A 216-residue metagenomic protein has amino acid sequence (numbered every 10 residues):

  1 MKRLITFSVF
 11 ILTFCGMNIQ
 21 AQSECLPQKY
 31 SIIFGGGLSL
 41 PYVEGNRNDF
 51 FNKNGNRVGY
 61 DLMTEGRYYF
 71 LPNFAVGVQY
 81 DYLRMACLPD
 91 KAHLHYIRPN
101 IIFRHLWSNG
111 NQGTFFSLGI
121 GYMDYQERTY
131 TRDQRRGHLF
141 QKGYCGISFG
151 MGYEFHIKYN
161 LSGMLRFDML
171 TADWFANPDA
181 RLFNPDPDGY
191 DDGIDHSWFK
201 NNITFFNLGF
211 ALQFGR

Functional and structural regions predicted by a protein language model:
M1-L4, Q22: Positively charged n-region of N-terminal signal peptides that target proteins for export
L4-C15: Sec-dependent N-terminal signal peptides
I19-G35, G215-R216: Outer-membrane beta-barrel biogenesis signature
K29, L40, E65-I147, F155-L161 (+1 more regions): Gram-negative (and chloroplast) outer-membrane scaffold detector with strong preference for beta-barrel transmembrane
G37-M63: Surface-exposed strand-loop-strand hairpins of Gram-negative outer-membrane beta-barrel proteins
N46, D90, R128-Y130, F175-R181: Outer-membrane beta-barrel and related beta-rich outer-membrane complex signature in Gram-negative bacteria
N46-D49, R132-G137, G189-D195: Extracytoplasmic loops and strand-loop junctions of Gram-negative outer membrane beta-barrel proteins
G152-R216: Predominantly the C-terminal beta-signal and adjacent terminal strand-loop region of outer-membrane beta-barrel
